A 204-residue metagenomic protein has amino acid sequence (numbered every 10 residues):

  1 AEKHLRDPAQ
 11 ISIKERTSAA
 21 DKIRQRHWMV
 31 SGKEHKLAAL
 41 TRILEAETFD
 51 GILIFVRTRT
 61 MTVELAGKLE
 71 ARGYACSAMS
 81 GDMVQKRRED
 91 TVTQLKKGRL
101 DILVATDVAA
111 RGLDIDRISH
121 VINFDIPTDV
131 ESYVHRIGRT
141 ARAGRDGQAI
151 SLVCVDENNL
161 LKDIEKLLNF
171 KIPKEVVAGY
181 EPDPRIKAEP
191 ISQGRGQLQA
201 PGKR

Functional and structural regions predicted by a protein language model:
A1-A188: Conserved helicase RecA-like core
A188-R204: Intrinsically disordered, Lys/Arg-rich low-complexity segments
